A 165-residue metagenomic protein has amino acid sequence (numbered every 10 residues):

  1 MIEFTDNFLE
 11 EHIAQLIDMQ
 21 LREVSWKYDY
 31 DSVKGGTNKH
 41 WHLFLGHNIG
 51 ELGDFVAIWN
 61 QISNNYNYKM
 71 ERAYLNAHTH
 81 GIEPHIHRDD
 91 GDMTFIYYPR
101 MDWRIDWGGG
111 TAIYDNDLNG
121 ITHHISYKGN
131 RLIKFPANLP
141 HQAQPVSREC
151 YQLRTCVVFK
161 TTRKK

Functional and structural regions predicted by a protein language model:
M1-Y68, H78: Non-heme Fe(II)/2-oxoglutarate
V56, N60-K165: Catalytic core of non-heme Fe(II) oxygenases with the double-stranded beta-helix
